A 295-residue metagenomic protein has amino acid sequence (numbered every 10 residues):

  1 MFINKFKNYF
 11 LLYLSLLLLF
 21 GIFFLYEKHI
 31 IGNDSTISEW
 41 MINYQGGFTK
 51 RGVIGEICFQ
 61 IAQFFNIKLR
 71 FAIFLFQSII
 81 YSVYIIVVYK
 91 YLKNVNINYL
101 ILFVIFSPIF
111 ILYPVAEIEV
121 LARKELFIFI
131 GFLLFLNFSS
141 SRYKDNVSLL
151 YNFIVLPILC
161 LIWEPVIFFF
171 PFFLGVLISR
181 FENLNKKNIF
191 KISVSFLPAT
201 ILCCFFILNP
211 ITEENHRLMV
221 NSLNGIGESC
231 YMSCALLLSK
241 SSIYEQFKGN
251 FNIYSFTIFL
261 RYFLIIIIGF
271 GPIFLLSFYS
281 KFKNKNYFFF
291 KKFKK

Functional and structural regions predicted by a protein language model:
F20-H29, F190-S277: Membrane-lumen/periplasm interface segments of specific transmembrane helices in polyprenyl phosphate-linked
G52, I101-I130, L161: Aromatic- and kink-enriched transmembrane "portal" helix at the membrane-lumen/periplasm boundary that abuts
C58-F76, Y89-I97, I253-T257: Juxtamembrane segments of multi-pass membrane glycosylation machinery that transfer sugars from lipid-linked donors
L75-N98, L134-F138, F274-Y279: Transmembrane-helix motifs of polytopic, lipid-linked glycan transferases
V88-I111, F288: Transmembrane-helix signature of polytopic, membrane-embedded enzymes that assemble or transfer cell-envelope glycans
F132-Y151, N183: Membrane-interface transmembrane helices that cradle and orient dolichyl/undecaprenyl
S148-G175: Membrane-interface alpha helices of multi-pass inner-membrane proteins
F170-L197: Perimembrane helix-loop-helix junctions
